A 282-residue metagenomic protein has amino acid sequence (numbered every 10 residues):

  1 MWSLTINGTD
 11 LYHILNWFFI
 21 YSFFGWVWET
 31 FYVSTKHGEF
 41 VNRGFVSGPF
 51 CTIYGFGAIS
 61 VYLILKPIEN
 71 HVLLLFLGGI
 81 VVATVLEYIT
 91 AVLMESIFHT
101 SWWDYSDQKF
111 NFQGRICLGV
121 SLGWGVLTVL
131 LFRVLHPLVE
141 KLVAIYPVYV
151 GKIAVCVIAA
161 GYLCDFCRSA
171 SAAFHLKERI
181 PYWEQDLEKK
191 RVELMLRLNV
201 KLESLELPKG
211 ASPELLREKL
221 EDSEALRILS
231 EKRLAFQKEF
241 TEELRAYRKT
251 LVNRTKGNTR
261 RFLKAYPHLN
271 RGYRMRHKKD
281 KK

Functional and structural regions predicted by a protein language model:
M1-K282: Aromatic-rich, lipid-facing transmembrane alpha helices and their immediate juxtamembrane interface loops in integral
